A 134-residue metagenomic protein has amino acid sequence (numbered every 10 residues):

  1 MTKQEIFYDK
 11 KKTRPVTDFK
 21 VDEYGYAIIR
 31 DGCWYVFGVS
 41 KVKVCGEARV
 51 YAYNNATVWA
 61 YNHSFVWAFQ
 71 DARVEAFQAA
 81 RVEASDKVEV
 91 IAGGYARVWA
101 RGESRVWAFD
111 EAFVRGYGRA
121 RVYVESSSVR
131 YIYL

Functional and structural regions predicted by a protein language model:
K3-L134: Extended beta-solenoid/beta-helix repeat architectures
